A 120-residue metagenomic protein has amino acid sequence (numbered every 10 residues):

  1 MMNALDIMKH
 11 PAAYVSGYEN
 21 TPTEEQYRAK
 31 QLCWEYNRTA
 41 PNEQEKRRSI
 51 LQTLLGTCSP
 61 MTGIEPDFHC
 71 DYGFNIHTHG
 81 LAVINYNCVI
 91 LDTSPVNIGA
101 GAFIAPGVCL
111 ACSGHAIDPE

Functional and structural regions predicted by a protein language model:
M1-M61: Terminal amphipathic alpha-helical/low-complexity segments used for targeting or macromolecular assembly
F68-H79, V83-E120: Flexible, glycine/small-residue-enriched loop-and-beta-strand segment within the central core of proteins
